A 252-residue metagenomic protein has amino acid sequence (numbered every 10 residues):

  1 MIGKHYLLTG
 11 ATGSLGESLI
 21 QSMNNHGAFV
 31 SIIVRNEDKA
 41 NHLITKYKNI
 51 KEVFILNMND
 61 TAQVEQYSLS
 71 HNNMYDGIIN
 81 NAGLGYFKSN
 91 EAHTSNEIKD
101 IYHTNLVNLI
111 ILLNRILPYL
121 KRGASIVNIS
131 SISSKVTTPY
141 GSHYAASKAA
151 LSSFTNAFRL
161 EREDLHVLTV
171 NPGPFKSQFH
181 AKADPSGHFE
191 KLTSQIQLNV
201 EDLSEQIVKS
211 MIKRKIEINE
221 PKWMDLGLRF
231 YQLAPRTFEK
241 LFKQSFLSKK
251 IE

Functional and structural regions predicted by a protein language model:
T12-G13: Conserved glycine-rich cofactor-binding loop
Y47-A62: Rossmann-fold cofactor-recognition segment
N81-Y86: Conserved NAD(P)H cofactor-binding loop of Rossmann-fold oxidoreductase domains
S89-N90, T94-I101: Substrate-binding pocket helix/loop in short-chain dehydrogenase/reductase
L113, S147: Active-site helix of classical SDR
S131: Residue(s) in the substrate-gating loop at a strand-loop-helix junction that position the organic substrate next
L160-K222: SDR active-site lid
